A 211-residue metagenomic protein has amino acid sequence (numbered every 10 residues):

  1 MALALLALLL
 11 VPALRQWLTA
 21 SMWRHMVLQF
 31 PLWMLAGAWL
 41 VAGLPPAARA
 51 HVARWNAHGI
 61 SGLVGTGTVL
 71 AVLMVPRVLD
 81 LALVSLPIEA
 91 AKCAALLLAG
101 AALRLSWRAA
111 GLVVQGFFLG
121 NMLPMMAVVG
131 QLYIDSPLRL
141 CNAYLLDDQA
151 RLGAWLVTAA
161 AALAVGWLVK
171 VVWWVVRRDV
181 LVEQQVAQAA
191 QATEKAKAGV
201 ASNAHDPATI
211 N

Functional and structural regions predicted by a protein language model:
M1-N211: Alpha-helical membrane segments of multi-pass proteins
